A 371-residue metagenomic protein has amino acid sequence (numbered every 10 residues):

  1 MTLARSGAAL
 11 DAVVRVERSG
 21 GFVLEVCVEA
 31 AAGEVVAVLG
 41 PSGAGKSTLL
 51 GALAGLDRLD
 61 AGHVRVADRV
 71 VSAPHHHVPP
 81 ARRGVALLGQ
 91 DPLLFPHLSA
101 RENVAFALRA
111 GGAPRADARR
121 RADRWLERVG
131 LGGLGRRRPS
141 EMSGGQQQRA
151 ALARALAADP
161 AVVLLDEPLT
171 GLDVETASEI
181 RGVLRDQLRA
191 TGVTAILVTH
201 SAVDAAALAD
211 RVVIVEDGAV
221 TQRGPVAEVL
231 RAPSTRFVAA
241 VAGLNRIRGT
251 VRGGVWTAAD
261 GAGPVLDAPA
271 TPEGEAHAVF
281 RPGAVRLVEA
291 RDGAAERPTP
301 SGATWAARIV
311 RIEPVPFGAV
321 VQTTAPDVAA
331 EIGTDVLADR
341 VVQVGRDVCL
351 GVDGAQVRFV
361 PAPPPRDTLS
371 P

Functional and structural regions predicted by a protein language model:
V13-V35, L39-S47, G55-R58, V255-P371: Non-catalytic connector elements of ABC transporters
V23, L56-V66, A158: Conserved post-Walker A/P-loop segment of ABC ATPase nucleotide-binding domains
A37, H77-P79, R83-L93, I196: ABC nucleotide-binding domain signature
S47-L50, A150: ABC ATPase nucleotide-binding domain helices that frame the ATP-binding cleft
L56, V85, G89-H97, S201: Catalytic "switch" loops of ABC-type ATPases
H63-R83, P114: ABC ATPase NBD Q-loop/coupling interface
G84, S99-S234: ABC ATPase nucleotide-binding domains
L230-G254, H277-V279: C-terminal boundary and immediately downstream tail of ABC-type ATPase nucleotide-binding domains
